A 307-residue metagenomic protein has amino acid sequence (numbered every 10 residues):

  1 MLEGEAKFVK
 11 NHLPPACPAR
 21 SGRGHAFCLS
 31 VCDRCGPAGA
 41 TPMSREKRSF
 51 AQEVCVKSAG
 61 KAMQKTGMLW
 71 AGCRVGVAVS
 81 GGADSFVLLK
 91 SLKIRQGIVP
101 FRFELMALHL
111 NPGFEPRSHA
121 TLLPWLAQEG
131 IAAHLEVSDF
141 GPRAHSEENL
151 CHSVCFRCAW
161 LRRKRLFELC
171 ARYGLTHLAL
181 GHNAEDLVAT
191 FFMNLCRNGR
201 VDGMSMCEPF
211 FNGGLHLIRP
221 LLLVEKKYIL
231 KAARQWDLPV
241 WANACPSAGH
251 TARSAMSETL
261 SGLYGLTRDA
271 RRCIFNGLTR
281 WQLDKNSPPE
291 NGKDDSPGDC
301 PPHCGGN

Functional and structural regions predicted by a protein language model:
E5-F8, P14-R20, F27-F191, R197-R200 (+5 more regions): ATP-dependent adenylation/nucleotidyltransferase module used to activate substrates
V54, L161, V224, T251 (+1 more regions): Conserved active-site and cofactor/substrate-binding residues in soluble primary-metabolism enzymes
L105, L178, E185-G265: Catalytic subdomain that performs nucleotidyl-dependent activation
F114, F140-P142, E208, V224 (+2 more regions): Residue-level detector of flexible, active-site-proximal loop/helix-junction positions within diverse enzyme catalytic
S118, H152, F192, C196 (+3 more regions): Alpha-helix boundary/capping detector
C158-A171, M204-G213, L260-R280: Short, basic, helix/turn surface patches
L238-N307: The feature marks non-catalytic terminal segments
